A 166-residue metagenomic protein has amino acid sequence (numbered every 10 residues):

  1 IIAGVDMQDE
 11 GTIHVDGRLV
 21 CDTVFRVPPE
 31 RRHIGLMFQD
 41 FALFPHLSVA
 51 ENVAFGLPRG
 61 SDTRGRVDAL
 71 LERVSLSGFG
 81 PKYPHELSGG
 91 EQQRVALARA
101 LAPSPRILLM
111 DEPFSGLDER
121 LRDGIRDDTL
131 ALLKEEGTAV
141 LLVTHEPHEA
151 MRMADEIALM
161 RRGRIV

Functional and structural regions predicted by a protein language model:
R18-C21, D62-F79, L130-K134: Conserved ABC ATPase "signature" region
V20-G35, R59: ABC ATPase NBD coupling module
L47-A54: Short coil-to-helix segment of the ABC ATPase nucleotide-binding domain corresponding to the Q-loop/switch region
Y83-L87, E91: Conserved ABC ATPase signature
A102-R106: A short, proline-enriched helix->beta-strand linker immediately N-terminal to the Walker B motif in ABC-type P-loop
L108-E112: Catalytic Walker B motif of ABC-type/P-loop ATPase nucleotide-binding domains
